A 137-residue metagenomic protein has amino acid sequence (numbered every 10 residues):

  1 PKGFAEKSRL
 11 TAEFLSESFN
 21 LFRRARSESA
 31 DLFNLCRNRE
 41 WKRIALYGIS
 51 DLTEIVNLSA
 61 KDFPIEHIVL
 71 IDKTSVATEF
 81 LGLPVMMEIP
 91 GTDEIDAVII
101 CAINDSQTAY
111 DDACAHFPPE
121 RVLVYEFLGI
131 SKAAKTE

Functional and structural regions predicted by a protein language model:
P1-E137: Hydrophobic, well-ordered beta-alpha structural blocks that scaffold small-molecule cofactor pockets
